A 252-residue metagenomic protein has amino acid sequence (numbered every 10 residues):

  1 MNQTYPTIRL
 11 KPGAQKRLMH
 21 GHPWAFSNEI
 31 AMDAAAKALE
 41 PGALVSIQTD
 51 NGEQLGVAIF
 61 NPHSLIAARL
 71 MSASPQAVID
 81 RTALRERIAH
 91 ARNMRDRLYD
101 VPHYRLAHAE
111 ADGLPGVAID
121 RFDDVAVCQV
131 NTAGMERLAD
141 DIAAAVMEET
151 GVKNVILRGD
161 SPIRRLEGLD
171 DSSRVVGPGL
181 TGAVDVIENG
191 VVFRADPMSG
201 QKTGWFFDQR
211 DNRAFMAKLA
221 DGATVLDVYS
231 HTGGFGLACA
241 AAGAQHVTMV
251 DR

Functional and structural regions predicted by a protein language model:
M1-F122: Non-catalytic accessory regions of SAM-dependent methyltransferases
E40-A43, L65, G151-V152, G222-A223 (+1 more regions): Short coil/turn connectors at secondary-structure junctions
D80-R87, G134, L138-I142: Short amphipathic alpha-helical segments
A107-D120, E136-F206: Non-catalytic substrate-recognition/targeting regions of SAM-dependent transferases
V125-V130: Carbohydrate-binding surface patches
P178-R252: Rossmann-like S-adenosyl-L-methionine
